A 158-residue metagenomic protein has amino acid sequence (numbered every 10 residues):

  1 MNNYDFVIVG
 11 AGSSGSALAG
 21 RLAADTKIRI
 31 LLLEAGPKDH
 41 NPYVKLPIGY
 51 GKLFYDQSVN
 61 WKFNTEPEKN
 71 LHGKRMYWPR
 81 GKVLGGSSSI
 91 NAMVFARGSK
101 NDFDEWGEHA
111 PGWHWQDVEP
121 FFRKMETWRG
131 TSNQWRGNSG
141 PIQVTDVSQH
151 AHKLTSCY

Functional and structural regions predicted by a protein language model:
M1-F6, A24-K27, H72-G73: Extreme N-terminal leader/targeting segments of oxidoreductases
M1-S14, L31: Beta1/beta-strand and adjacent pyrophosphate-binding region of the FAD-binding site in flavoprotein oxidoreductases
I8, S13, A17, P37 (+1 more regions): Residue-level detector of alpha-helix initiation sites
A11, L33-G36, A92-M93: Active-site-proximal beta-strand/loop segments in catalytic clefts of secreted hydrolases
G20-R21, N41-K45, T131-N133: Short, solvent-exposed loop/turn and secondary-structure capping segments
I28, A35-L84, P111-F121: N-terminal FAD cofactor-binding segment of flavoenzymes
D39, G73-Y158: Rossmann-like flavin
